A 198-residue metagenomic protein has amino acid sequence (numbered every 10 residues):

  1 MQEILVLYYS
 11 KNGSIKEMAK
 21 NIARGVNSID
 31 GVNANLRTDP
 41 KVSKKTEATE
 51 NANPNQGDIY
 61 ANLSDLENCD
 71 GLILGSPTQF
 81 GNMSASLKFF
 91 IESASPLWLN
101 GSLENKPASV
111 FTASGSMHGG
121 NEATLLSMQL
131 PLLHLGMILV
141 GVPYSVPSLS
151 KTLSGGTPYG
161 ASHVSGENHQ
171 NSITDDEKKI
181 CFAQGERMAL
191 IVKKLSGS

Functional and structural regions predicted by a protein language model:
M1-S102, H163-S198: N-terminal beta1-alpha1-beta2 submodule of the flavodoxin-like/Rossmannoid cofactor-binding fold
S14, L72, S76, N82 (+5 more regions): Gly/Ser/Thr-rich helix-start
D39-K44, G136-N168: Mobile beta-alpha loop/short-helix "lid" or hinge segments that flank ligand
E104-S154: Short, glycine-/small-residue-rich phosphate/pyrophosphate-handling segment
L126, P158, D175: Glycine-rich phosphate-binding loop at the start of an alpha helix
